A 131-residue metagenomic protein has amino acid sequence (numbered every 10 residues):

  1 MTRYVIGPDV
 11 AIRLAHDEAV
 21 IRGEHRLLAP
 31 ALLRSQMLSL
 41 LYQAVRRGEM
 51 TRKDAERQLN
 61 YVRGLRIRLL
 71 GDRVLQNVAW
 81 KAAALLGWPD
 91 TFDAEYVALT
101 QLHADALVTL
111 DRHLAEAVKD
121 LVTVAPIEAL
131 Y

Functional and structural regions predicted by a protein language model:
M1-R34, A44, G48-R57, L130-Y131: Short, well-structured N-terminal submotif of metal-dependent ribonuclease cores
R13-L14, Q36, V78, E116-A117: Phosphate- and divalent-cation-binding pockets in alpha/beta enzyme and binding domains that engage nucleotide-derived
D17-E18, L40, D120-L121: Residue-level signal for well-ordered alpha-helical positions
R34, L99-Y131: Acidic, PIN/NYN-like endoribonuclease modules and their adjacent C-terminal/linker elements
Q36-L41, Q58-Y61, V78-A82: A general alpha-helix detector
A44-G48, L65, L86: Change "in soluble alpha/beta enzymes" to "in soluble alpha/beta proteins
E49-D72: Short hydrophobic interaction/assembly module
I67-H113: Active-site neighborhoods of divalent-metal-dependent phosphate/nucleic-acid chemistry enzymes
